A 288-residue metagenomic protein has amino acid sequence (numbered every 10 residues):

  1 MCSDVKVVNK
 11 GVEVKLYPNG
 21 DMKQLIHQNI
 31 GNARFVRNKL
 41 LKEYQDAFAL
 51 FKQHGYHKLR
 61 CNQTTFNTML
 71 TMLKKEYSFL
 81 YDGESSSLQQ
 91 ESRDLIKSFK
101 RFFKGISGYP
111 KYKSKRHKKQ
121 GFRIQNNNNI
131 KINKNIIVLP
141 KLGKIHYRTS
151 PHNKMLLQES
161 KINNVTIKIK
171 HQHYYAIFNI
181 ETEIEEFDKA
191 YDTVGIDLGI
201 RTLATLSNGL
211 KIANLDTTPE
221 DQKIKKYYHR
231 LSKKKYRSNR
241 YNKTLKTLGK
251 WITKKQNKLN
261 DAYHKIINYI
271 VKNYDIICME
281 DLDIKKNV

Functional and structural regions predicted by a protein language model:
M1-L88: Gly/serine-rich nucleotide phosphate-binding loop at the start of the catalytic core of nucleotide/ADP-ribose-handling
C2-D4, N127, N163-T166, N179-E185: Catalytic micro-motifs at enzyme active sites that drive phosphoryl/nucleotidyl and oxygen chemistry
K10, M155-Q158, K170-V288: Positively charged, helix-rich recognition surfaces that bind polyanionic ligands
V12-L16, I145-T149, K211-L215: Generic detection of short hydrophobic beta-strand segments and adjacent strand-loop junctions
E13, D21, L25-Q28, N32-F35 (+5 more regions): Generic recognition of stable, solvent-exposed alpha-helical segments in well-folded globular domains
P18, T166-H171: Short, low-complexity Ser/Thr-rich regulatory SLiMs
L41, Q45-F48, F99, F103-P110 (+2 more regions): Long, hydrophobic, amphipathic alpha-helical segments used as structural scaffolds
C61-K168: Acidic carboxylate diad motif detector
